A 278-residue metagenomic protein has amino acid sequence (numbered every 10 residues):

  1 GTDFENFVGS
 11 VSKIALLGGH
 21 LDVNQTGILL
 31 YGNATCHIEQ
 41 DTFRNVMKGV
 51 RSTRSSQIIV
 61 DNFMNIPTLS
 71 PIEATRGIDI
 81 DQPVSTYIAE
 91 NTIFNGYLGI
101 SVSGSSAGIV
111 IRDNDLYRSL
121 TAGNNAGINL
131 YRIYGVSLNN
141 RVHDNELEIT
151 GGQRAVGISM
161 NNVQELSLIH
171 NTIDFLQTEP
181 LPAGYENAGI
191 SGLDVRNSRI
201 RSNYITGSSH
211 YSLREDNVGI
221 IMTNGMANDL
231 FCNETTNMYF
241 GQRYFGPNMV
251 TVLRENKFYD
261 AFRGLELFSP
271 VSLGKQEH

Functional and structural regions predicted by a protein language model:
G1-L21, H37-T42, D61-P71, I88-T92 (+1 more regions): Extracellular beta-strand-rich, repetitive "passenger/adhesive" scaffolds that bind or process carbohydrates
G1-V8, D22-Y31, R44-R54, P67-P83 (+9 more regions): Extracellular beta-strand/beta-solenoid scaffold signature
S12, N33-H37, R54-I58, P83-Y87 (+7 more regions): Short "repeat-start/strand-capping" segments in structured domains, especially the N-termini of parallel beta-helix
